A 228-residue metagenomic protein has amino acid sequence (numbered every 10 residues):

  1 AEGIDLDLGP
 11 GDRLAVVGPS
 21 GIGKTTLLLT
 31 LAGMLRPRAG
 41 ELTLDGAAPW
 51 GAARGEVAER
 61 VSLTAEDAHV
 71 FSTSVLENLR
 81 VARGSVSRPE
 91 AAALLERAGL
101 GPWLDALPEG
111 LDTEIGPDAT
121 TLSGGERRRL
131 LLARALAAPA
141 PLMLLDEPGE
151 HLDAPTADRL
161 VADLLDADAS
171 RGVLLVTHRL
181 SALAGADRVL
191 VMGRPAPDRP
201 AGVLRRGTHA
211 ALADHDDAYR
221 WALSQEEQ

Functional and structural regions predicted by a protein language model:
V17-P19: The feature captures the beta-strand-to-loop junction immediately N-terminal to the Walker
A32: Helix-to-loop junction immediately C-terminal to a conserved catalytic motif
G40-G51, V57: Conserved ABC transporter NBD signature motif
E41, L76-P117, A162: ABC ATPase nucleotide-binding domain helical subdomain, centered on the C-loop/LSGGQ "ABC signature"
P139: Conserved catalytic motifs of ABC-family nucleotide-binding domains
M143-E147: Catalytic Walker B motif of ABC-type/P-loop ATPase nucleotide-binding domains
A162, A184-Q228: C-terminal portion of ABC ATPase nucleotide-binding domains
